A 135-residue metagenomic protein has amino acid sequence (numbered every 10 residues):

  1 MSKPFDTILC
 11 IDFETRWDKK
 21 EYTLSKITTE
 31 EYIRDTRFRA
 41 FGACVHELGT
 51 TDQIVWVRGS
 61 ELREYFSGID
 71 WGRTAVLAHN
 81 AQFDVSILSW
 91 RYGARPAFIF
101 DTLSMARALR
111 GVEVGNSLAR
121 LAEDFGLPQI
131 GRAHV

Functional and structural regions predicted by a protein language model:
M1-K3: Replication-associated primase and helicase/ATPase modules
D6-L9, K19-I27, E31-R132: Conserved DEDDh/DEDDy metal-dependent 3′-5′ exonuclease domain
F13-W17: Metal-dependent nucleic-acid phosphoesterase active-site entry motif
V135: Calmodulin-binding IQ motif helices
